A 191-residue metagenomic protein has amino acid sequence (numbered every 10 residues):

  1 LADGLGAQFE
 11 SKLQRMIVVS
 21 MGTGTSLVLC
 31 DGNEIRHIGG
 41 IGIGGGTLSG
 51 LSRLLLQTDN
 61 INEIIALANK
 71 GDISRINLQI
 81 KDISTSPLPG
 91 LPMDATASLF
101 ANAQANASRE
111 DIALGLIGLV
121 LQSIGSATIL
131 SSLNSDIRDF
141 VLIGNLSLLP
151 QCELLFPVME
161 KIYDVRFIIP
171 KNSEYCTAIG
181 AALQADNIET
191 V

Functional and structural regions predicted by a protein language model:
L1-E10, L48-S52, F167-V191: Glycine-rich phosphate-binding/hydrolytic loop that grips phosphoryl groups
L1-I17, I35, R53, L154 (+1 more regions): Glycine-rich phosphate-binding loop and adjoining helix at the ATP-binding site of ATP-dependent phosphoryl-transfer
R15-S20, G40: Short glycine-aspartate micro-motif
G24-C30: Short beta-strand scaffold segments in enzyme catalytic cores
E34-G39, R166-N172: A short glycine/serine-rich beta->alpha loop
E34-T85: Glycine-rich phosphate-binding loop plus the immediately following alpha-helix
P89-D139, E174: Adenine-nucleotide phosphate-binding core of ATP-dependent small-molecule kinases
L130-L133, I137-M159, E174: Glycine-rich phosphate-binding loops at beta-strand->alpha-helix junctions
